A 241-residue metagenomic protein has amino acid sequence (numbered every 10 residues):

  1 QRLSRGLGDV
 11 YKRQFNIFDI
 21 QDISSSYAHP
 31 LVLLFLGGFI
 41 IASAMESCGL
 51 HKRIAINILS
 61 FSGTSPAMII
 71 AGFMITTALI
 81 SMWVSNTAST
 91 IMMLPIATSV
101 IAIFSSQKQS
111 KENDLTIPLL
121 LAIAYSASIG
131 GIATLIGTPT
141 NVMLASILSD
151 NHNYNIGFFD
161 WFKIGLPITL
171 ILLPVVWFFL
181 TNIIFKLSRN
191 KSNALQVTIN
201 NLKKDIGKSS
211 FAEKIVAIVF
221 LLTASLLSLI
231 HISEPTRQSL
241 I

Functional and structural regions predicted by a protein language model:
Q1-Y11, I230-I241: Single conserved hydrophobic/aromatic residue that forms the stacking wall/gate of nucleotide- or nucleobase-binding
S4-D9, S85-L94, A133-G137, N141: Hydrophobic alpha-helical membrane segments of integral membrane proteins
D9-F15, S146: Pore- and pathway-forming membrane helices of multi-pass small-molecule/ion transporters and channels
Q14-S110: Membrane-embedded alpha-helical segments and adjacent helix-loop junctions characteristic of multi-pass solute
F15, M45, I80, V175 (+3 more regions): Alpha-helical membrane-inserting segments
Q21-P30, Y154-L166, S233, R237: Interfacial loop-to-helix junctions that mark the boundaries of transmembrane helices in multi-pass membrane
N86, F104-I136, T140-M143, L148-I218: Juxtamembrane and boundary regions of transmembrane helices in multi-pass small-molecule transporters and channels
I215, V219-S233, R237: Transmembrane helical segments that form the transport core of multi-pass membrane transport proteins
